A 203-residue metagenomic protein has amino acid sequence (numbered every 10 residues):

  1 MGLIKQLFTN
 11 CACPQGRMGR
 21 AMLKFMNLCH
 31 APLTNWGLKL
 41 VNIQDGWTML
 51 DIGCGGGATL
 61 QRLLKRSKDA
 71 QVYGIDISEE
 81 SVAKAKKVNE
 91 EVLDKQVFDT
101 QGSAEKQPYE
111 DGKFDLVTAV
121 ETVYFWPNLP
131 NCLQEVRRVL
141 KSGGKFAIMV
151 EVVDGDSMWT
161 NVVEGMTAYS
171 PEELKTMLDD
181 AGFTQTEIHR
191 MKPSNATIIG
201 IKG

Functional and structural regions predicted by a protein language model:
L28-W47, R62: Conserved alpha-helix/loop element of class I SAM-dependent methyltransferases that forms part of the SAM/SAH-binding
L50-K106: Class I SAM-dependent methyltransferase SAM/SAH-binding core
E105-L116: A short acidic, Gly/Pro-enriched loop at the edge of an enzyme's catalytic core that lines a small-molecule cofactor
L116-L129: A short SAM/SAH-binding and catalytic strip from SAM-dependent methyltransferases
P130-S142: A short glycine-rich, Lys/Arg-flanked "PGG" loop and its adjoining helix->strand segment in the class I
G144-V150: Conserved beta-strand signature within the Rossmann-like core of class I S-adenosyl-L-methionine
M166-A181: Short alpha-helix
G182-T184, R190-G203: Core SAM-dependent methyltransferase catalytic element
